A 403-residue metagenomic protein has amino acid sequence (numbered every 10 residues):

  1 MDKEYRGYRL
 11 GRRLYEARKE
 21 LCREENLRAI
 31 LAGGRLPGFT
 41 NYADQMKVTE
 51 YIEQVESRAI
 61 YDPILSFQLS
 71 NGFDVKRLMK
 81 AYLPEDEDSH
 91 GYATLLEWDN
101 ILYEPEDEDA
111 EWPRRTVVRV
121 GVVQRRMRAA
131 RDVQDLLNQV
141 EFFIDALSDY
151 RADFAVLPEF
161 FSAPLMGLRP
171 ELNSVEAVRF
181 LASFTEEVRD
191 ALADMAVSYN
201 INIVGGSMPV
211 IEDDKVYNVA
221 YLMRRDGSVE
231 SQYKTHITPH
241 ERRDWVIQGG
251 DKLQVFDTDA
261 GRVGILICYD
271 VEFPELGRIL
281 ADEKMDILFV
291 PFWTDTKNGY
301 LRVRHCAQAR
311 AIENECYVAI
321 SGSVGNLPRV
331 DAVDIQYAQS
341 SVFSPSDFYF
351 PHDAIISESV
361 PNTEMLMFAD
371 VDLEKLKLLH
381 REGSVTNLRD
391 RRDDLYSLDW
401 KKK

Functional and structural regions predicted by a protein language model:
M1, G7-R23, A29-A32: Conserved acetyl-CoA-binding loop-helix of GNAT-fold acetyltransferases
Y15, K19, R77-D107: C-terminal/domain-terminus segments
E20-E56: Conserved GNAT acetyl-CoA-binding A-motif
G33-R35, V48-L69, D74-E87: Conserved catalytic-core motifs of GNAT/GCN5-like acyltransferases
V133-R225, E230, D295-A309, E313: Cys-nucleophile CN-hydrolase/nitrilase-fold catalytic domain and related Cys-dependent amidase chemistry that acts on
A182-V204, E272-E364: CN hydrolase (nitrilase-like) catalytic-core segments centered on the catalytic cysteine and neighboring Lys/Glu
D194, V210-I287, T296-A309, V385: Active-site catalytic loop in hydrolytic enzyme cores
V371-K403: A short C-terminal boundary segment appended to hydrolase-like catalytic domains
